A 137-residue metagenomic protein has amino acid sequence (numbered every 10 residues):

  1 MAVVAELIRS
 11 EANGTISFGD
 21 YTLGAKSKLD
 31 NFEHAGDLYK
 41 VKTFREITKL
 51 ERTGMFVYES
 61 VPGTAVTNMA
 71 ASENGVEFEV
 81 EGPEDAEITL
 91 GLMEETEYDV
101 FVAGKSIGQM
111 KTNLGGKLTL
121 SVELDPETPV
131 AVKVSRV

Functional and structural regions predicted by a protein language model:
M1-A2, V137: Short, solvent-exposed mixed-charge patches
A2-A65: Catalytic cores of secreted or luminal carbohydrate-active enzymes
S27-T43, I47-K49, S60, A86-I88 (+1 more regions): C-terminal beta-strand-rich structural cap/linker in extracellular carbohydrate-active enzymes
A65-N68, G75-F78, G108-M110, T119-E123: Beta-strand-rich interaction surfaces with strong enrichment in secreted/lumenal proteins
S72-N74, E87-I88: Non-catalytic accessory regions flanking glycosidase/transglycosidase catalytic cores in CAZymes
E79-T96: Surface-exposed beta-strand/loop patches in extracellular or lumenal glycoproteins
Y98-V100: Short beta-strand segments enriched for Tyr within beta-sheet-rich domains, predominantly fibronectin type III
V102-I107: Change "in extracellular beta-sheet-rich domains … of secreted and cell-surface proteins" to "in beta-sheet-rich domains
